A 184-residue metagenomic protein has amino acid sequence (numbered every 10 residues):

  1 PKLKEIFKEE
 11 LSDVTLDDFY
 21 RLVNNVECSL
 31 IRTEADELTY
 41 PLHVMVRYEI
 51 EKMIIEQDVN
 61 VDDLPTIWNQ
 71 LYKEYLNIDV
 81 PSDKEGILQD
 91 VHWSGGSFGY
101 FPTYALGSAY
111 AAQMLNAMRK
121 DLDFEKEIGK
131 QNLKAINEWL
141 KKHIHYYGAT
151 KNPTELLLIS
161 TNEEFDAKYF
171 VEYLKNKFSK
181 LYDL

Functional and structural regions predicted by a protein language model:
P1-V59: A conserved active-site cap/scaffold subdomain adjacent to cofactor or substrate pockets
V44, Y48-L184: C-terminal, non-catalytic "cap/extension" segments appended to globular domains
